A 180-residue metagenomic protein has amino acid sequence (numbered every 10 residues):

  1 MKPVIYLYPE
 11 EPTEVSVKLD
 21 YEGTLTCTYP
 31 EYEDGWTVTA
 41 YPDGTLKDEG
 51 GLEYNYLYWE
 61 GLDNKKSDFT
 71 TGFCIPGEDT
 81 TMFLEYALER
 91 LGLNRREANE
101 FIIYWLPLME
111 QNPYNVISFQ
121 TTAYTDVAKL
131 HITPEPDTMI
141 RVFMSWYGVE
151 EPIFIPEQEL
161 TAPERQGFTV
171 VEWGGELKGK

Functional and structural regions predicted by a protein language model:
M1-K180: Protease-labile, long low-complexity intrinsically disordered regions enriched in Pro/Ser/Thr
